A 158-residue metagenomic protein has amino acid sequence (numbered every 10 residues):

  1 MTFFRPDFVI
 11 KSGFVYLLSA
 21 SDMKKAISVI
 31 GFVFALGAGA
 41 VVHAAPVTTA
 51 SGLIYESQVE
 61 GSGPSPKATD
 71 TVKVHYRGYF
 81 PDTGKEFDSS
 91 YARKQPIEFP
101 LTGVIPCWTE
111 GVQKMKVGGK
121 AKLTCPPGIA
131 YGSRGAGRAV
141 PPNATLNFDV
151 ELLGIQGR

Functional and structural regions predicted by a protein language model:
F4-S12: Intrinsically disordered, low-complexity segments enriched in serine/proline and basic residues
S19-R158: Cross-family detector of peptidyl-prolyl cis-trans isomerase
